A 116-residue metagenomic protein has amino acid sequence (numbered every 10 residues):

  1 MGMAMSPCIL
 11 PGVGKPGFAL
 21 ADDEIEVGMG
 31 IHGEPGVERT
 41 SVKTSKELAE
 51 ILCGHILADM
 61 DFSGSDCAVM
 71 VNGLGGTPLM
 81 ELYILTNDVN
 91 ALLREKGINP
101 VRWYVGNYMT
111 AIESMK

Functional and structural regions predicted by a protein language model:
M1-L82: Mixed-charge interfacial surface used for oligomerization/domain docking and macromolecular partner engagement
H55-K116: C-terminal non-catalytic interaction/assembly regions of soluble proteins
